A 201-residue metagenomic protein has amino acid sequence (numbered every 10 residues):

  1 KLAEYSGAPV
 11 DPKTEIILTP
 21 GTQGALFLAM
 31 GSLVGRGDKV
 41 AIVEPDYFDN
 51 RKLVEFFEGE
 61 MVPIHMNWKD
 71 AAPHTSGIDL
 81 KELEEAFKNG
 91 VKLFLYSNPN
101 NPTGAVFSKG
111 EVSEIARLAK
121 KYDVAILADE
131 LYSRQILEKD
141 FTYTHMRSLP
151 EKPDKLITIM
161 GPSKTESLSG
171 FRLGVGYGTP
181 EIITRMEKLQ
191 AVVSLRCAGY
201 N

Functional and structural regions predicted by a protein language model:
K1-R117, R134-Q135, F141-L149, P153 (+1 more regions): Conserved core of the PLP fold type I
D11-P12, I126, Y200: Alpha-helix N-cap and coil->helix boundary residues
G37, V91, D123-V124, F171: Local beta-strand N-terminus motif with an aromatic residue
N98, I126-L127: Residue-level marker for buried hydrophobic side chains located in beta-strands that build the well-ordered beta-sheet
E114-Y122, R185: Catalytic-core regions built around general acid/base machinery
E130: Walker B catalytic acidic pair
K155-N201: PLP-dependent aminotransferase class I/II
